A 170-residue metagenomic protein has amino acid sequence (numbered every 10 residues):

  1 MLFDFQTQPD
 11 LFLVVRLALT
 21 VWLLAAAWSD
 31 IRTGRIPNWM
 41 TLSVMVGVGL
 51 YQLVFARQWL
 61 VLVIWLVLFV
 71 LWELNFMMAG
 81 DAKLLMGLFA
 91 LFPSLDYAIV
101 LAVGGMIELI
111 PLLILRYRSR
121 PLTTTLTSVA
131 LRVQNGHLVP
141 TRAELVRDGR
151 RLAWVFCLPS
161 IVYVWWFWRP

Functional and structural regions predicted by a protein language model:
M1-P170: A membrane-topology feature that recognizes alpha-helical transmembrane segments and their immediate juxtamembrane
